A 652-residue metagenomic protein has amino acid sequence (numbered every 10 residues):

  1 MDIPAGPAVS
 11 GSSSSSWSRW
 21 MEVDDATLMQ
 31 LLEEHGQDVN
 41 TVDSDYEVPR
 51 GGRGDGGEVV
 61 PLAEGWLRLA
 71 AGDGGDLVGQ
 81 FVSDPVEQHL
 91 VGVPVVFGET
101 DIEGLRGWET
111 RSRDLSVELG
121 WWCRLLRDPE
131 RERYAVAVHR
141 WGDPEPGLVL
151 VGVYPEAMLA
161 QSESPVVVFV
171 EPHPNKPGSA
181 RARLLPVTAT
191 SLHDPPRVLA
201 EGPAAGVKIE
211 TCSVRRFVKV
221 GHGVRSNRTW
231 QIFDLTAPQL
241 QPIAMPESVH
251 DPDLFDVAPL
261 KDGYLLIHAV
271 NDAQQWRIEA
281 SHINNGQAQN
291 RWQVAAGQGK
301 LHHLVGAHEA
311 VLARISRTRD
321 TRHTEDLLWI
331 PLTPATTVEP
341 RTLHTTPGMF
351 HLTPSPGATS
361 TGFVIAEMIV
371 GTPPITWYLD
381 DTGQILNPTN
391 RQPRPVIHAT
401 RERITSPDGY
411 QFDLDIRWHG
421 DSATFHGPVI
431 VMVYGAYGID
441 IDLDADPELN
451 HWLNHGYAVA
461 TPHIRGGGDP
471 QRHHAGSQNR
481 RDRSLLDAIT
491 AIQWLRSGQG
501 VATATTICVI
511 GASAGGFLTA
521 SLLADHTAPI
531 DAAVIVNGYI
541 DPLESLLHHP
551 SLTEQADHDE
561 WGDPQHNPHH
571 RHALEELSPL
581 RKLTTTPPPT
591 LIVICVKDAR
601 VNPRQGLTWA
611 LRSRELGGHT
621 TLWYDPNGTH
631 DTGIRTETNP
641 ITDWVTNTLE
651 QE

Functional and structural regions predicted by a protein language model:
W17-R113, V207-R215, K219-G223, N227-L235 (+6 more regions): Non-catalytic accessory segments flanking enzyme active sites
E64-A71, V78, E118-R127, A135-A137 (+5 more regions): Short beta-strand elements that form the blades of beta-propeller/WD-repeat-like and other beta-sheet-rich scaffold
G72-L77, D101-E103, L126-A135, F169-R181 (+6 more regions): A flexible loop/linker signature enriched in serine peptidases of the S9 family
R106-W108, E130-P172, A180, P195-G202: Asp-box/WD-like beta-propeller blade repeats and closely related beta-sheet repeat scaffolds
V138-W141, R181-T190, I232-L235, E279-I283 (+2 more regions): Beta-propeller blade signature
D143-V149, T190-G202, P238-M245, G286-Q293 (+1 more regions): Blade-edge beta-strand/turn elements of extracellular beta-propeller and related beta-sheet repeat scaffolds
R391-G498, T503-T505, A512, L547: Cap/lid segment of the alpha/beta-hydrolase catalytic domain
I464-E652: Active-site-proximal cap/loop segments of hydrolase catalytic domains
